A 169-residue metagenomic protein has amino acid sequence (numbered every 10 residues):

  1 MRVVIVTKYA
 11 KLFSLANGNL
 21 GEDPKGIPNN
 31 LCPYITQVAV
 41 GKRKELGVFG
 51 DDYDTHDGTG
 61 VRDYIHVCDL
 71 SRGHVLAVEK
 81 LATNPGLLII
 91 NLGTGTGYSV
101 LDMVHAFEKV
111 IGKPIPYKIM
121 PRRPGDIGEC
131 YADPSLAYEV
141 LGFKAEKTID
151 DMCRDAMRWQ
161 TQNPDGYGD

Functional and structural regions predicted by a protein language model:
R2-N30, D54-T59: Flexible, glycine-rich beta-alpha linker
L31-D169: C-terminal substrate-binding subdomain of Rossmann-fold SDR/epimerase-dehydratase oxidoreductases
